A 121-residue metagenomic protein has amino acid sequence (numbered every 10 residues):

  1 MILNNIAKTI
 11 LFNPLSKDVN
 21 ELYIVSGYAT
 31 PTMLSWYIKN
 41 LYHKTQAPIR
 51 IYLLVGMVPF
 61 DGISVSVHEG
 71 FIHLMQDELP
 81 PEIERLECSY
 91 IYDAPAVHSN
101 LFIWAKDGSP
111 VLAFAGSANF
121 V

Functional and structural regions predicted by a protein language model:
M1-V121: PLD/PLD-like phosphodiesterase catalytic module centered on the HKD motif
